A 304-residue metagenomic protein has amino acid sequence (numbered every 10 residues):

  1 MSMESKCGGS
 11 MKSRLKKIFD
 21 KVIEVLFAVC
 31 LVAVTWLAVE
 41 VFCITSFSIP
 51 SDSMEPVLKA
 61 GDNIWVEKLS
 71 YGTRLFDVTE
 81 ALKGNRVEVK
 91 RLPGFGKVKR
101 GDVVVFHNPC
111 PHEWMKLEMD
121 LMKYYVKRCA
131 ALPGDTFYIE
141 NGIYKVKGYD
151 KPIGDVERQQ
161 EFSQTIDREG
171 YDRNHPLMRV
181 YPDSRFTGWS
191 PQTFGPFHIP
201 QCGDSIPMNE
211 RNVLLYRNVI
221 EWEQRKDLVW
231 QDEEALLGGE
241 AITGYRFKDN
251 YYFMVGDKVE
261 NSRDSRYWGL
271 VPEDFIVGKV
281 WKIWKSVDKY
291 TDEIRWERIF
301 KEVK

Functional and structural regions predicted by a protein language model:
S2, K6-F19, E55-K304: Soluble "head" domains of membrane/secretory-pathway proteins
E24-F42: Hydrophobic membrane-insertion alpha-helices, especially the h-region of bacterial N-terminal signal peptides
V39-S46, V287: Structural signature of transmembrane alpha-helix termini at the membrane-water interface
C43-A60: Alpha-helical transmembrane signal-anchor/signal-peptide segments
